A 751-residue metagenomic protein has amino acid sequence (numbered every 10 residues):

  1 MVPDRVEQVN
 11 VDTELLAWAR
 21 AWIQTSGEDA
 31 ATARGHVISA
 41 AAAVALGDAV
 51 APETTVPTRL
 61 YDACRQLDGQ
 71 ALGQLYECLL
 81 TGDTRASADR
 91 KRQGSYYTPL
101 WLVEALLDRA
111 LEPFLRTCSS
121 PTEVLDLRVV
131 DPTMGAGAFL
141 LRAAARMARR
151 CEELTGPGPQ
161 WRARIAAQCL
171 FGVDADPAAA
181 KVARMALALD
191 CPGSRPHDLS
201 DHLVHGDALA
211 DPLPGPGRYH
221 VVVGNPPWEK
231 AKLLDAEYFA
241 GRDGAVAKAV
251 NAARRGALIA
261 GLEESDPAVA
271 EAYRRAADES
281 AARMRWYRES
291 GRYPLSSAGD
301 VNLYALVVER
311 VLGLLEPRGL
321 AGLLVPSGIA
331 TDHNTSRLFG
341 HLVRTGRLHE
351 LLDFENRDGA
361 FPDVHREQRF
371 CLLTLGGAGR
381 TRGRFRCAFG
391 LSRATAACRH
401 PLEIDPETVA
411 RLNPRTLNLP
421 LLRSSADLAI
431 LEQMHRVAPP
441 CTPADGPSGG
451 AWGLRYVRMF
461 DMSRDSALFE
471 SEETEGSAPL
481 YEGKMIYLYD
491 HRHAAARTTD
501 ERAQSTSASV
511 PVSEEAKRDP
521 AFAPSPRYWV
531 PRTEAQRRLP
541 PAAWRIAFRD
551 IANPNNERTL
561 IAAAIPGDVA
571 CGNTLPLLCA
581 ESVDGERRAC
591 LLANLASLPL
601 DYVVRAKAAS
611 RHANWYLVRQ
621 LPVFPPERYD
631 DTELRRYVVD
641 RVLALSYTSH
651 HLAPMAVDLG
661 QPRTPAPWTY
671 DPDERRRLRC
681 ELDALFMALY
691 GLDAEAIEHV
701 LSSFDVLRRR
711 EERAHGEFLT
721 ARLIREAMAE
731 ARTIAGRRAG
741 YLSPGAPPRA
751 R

Functional and structural regions predicted by a protein language model:
M1-D12, L16-I23, A63, L67-P157 (+3 more regions): S-adenosyl-L-methionine
S26-D29: Charged, low-complexity interaction regions
G35-R85: Long recognition/docking surfaces used for binding and targeting
D48-A51, R146, A186-L189, A240-G241: Amphipathic alpha-helical scaffolding segments
L125, A166, H197-L199, W544: Residue-level signal for beta-strand positions within conserved beta-sheet cores that form or flank
W161-A166, V182, D201: Extended charged low-complexity segments that act as oligomerization/scaffolding linkers
L170-V173: Conserved SAM-binding motif I beta-strand of class I
R184-H197: Short, conserved SAM-binding/catalytic segment of Class I S-adenosyl-L-methionine-dependent methyltransferases
